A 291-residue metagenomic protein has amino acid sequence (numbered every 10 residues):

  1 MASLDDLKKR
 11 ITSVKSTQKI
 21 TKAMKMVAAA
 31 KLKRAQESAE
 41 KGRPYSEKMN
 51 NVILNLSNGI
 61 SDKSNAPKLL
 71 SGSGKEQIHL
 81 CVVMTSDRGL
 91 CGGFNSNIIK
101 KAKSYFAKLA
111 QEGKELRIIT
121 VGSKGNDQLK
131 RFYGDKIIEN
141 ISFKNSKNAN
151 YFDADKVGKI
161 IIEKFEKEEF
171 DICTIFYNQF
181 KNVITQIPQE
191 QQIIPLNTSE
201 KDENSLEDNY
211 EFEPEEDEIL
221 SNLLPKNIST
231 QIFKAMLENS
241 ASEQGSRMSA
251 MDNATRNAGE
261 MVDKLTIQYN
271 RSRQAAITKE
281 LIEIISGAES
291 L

Functional and structural regions predicted by a protein language model:
M1-L291: C-terminal beta-strand-loop-alpha-helix "lid" module of Rossmann-like NAD(P)-dependent dehydrogenases
